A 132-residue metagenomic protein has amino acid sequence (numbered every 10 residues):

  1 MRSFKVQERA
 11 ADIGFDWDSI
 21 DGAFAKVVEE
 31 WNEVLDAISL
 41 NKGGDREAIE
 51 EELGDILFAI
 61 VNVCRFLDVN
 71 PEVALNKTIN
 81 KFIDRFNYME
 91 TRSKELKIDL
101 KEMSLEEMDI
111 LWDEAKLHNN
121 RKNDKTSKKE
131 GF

Functional and structural regions predicted by a protein language model:
M1-L53, L57-F132: Flexible "arm" and connector segments at domain edges
